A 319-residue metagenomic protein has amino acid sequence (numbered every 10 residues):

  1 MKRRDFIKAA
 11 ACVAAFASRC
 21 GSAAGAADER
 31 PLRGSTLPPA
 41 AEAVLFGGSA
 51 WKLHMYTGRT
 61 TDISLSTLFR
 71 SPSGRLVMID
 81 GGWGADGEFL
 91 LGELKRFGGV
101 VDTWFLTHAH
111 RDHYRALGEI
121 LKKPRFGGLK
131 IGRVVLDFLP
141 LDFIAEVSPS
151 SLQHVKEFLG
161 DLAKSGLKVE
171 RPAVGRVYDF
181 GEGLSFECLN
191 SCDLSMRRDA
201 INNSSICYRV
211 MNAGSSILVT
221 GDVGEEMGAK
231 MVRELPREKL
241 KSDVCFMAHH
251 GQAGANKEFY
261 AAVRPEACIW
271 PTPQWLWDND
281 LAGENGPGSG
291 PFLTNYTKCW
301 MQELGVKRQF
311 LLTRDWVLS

Functional and structural regions predicted by a protein language model:
D5-A27: N-terminal export signals
E29-G99, V169-L240, W316-S319: Core dinuclear metal-dependent hydrolase active-site scaffold
D62-I63, G84-D86, A109-R115, L141-I144 (+4 more regions): Active-site environment of divalent metal-dependent phosphoester hydrolases
G74, G84-L136, E234-Q252, R264-I269: Active-site metal-binding motif and surrounding structural segment of the metallo-beta-lactamase
F89, R115-E119, E157, K230 (+2 more regions): Extracytoplasmic/secreted proteins, especially bacterial periplasmic and envelope-associated proteins
R115-P124, A145-L152, K257-Y260: Metal-dependent catalytic neighborhoods of phosphoester/phosphodiester hydrolases
R133, L141-N202, A267, T272-S319: Binuclear metal-ion centers of metallo-dependent hydrolases, dominated by the metallo-beta-lactamase
